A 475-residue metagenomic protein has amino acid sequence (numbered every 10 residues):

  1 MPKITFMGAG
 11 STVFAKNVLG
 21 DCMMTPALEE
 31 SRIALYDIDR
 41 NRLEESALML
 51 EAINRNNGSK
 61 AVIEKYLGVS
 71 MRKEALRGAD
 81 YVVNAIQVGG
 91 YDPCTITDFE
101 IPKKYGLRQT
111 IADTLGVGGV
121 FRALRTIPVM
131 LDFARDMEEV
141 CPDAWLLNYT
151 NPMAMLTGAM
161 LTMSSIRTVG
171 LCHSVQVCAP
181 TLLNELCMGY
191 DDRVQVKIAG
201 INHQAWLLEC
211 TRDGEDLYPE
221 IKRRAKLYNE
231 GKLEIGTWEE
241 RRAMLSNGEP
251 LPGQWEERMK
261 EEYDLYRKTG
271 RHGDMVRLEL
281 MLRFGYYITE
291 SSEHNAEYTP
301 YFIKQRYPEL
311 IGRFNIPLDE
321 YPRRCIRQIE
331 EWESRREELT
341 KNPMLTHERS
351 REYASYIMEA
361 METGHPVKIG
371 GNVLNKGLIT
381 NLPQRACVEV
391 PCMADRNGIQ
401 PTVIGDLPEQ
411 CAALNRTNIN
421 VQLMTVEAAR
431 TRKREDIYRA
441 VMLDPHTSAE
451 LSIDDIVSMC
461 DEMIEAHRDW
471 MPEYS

Functional and structural regions predicted by a protein language model:
P2-E29: N-terminal Rossmann-like dinucleotide-binding module
M24-G58: Glycine-rich phosphate-binding loop and adjoining beta1-alpha1-beta2 segment of Rossmann-like nucleotide-binding folds
I63-L76: Short acidic low-complexity segments
A79: An anion/phosphate-binding loop that grips the pyrophosphate of nucleotide cofactors and donors
I86-G89: Conserved NAD(P)H cofactor-binding loop of Rossmann-fold oxidoreductase domains
D92-T162: Rossmann-fold NAD(P)-binding glycine/threonine-rich loop
F133-I221: Internal, well-ordered domain-core segments that constitute the primary functional module of diverse proteins
Y190-S475: Long, compositionally biased stretches enriched for glycine and/or charged residues
